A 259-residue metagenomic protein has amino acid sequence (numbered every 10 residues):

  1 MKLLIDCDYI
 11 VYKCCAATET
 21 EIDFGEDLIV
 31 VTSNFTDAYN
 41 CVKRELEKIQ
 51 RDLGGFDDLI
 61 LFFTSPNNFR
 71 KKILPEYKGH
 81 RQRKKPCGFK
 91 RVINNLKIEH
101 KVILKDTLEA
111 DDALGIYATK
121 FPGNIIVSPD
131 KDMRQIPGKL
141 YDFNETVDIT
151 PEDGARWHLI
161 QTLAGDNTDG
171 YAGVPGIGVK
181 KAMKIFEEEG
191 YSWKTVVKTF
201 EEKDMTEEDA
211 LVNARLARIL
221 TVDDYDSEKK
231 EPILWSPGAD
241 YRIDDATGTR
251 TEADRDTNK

Functional and structural regions predicted by a protein language model:
M1, E21, G178, N258-K259: Intrinsic structural disorder
M1-N94: Domain-level signal for Mg2+-assisted phosphodiester chemistry and nucleotide/NA-binding surfaces in nucleic-acid
L28-V30, F56, G79-N258: Extended two-metal-dependent nuclease catalytic cores across DNA- and RNA-processing enzymes
